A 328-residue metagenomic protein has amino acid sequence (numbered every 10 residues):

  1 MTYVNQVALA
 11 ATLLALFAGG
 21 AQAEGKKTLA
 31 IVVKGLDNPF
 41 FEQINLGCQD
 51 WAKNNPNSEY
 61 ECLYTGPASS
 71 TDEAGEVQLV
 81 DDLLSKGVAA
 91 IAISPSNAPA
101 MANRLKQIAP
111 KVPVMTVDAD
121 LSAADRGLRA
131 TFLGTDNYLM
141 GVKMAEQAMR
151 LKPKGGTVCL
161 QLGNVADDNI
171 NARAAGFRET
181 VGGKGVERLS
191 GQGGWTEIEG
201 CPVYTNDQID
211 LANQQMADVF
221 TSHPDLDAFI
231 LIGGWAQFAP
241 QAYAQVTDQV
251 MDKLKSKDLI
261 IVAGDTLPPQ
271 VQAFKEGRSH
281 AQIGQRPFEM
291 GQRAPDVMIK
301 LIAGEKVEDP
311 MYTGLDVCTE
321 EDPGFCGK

Functional and structural regions predicted by a protein language model:
M1-L9: Bacterial N-terminal signal peptides that target proteins for export
M1-T2, G20-A23: Short linear, low-complexity motifs centered on an aromatic residue
A8-L16: Bacterial N-terminal signal peptides
L16, A23-K328: A residue-level marker of the well-folded mature domains of exported/periplasmic proteins
